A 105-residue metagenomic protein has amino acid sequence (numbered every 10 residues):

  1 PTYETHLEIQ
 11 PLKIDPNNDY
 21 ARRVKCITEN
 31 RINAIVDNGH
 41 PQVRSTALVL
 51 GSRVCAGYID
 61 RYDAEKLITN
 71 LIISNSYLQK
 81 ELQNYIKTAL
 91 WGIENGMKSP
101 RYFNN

Functional and structural regions predicted by a protein language model:
T2-N105: Modules that initiate DNA replication and primer synthesis
